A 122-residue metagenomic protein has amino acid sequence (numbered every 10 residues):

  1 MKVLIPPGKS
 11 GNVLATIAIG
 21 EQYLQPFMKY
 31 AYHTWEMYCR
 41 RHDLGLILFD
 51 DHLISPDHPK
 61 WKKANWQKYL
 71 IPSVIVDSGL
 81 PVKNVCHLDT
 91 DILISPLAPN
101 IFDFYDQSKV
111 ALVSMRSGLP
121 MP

Functional and structural regions predicted by a protein language model:
M1-P81: N-terminal anchoring/stem segment of glycosyltransferases
V85: Short aromatic/hydrophobic "clamp" motif used to bind/position activated sugar donors
D89-L93: The conserved acidic donor/metal-binding loop of glycosyltransferases
I94-P122: Conserved donor-nucleotide/metal-binding helix-loop-beta segment in metal-dependent transferases, i.e., the alpha-helix
